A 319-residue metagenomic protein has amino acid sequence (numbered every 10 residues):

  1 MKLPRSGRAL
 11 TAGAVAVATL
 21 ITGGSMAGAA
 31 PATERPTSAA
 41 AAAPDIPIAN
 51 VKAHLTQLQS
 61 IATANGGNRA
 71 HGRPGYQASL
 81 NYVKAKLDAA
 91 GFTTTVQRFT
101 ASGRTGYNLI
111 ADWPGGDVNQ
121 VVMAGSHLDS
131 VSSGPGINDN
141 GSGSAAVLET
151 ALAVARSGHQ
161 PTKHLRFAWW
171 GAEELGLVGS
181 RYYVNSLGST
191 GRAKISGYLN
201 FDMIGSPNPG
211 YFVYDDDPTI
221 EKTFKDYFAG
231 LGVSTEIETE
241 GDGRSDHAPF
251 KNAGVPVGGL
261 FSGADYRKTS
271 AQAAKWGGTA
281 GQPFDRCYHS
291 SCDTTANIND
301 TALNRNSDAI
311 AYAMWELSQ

Functional and structural regions predicted by a protein language model:
M1-A32: Secretory targeting and sorting signals
A30-P74, W113-P114, I195: N-terminal hydrophobic or amphipathic helices/low-complexity stretches enriched in small/hydrophobic/Pro/Gly
A39-I46, A64-G75, R98-F99, V131-N140 (+4 more regions): Second-shell loop/turn segments in exported
A41, N50-A53, Q57, P74-T94 (+8 more regions): Extracytoplasmic/secreted proteins, especially bacterial periplasmic and envelope-associated proteins
I46, W170-K268: Metal-dependent peptidase/peptidase-like ectodomains
T56, S60-P114: A non-catalytic alpha/beta surface segment that caps or lines the substrate-entry region of metallo-dependent hydrolase
A111, A124-L177, I310: Alpha-helical metal-binding/catalytic segments enriched in His/Glu/Asp
T269-Q319: His/Asp/Glu-rich mid-to-C-terminal helical/loop segments that flank catalytic regions of hydrolases
